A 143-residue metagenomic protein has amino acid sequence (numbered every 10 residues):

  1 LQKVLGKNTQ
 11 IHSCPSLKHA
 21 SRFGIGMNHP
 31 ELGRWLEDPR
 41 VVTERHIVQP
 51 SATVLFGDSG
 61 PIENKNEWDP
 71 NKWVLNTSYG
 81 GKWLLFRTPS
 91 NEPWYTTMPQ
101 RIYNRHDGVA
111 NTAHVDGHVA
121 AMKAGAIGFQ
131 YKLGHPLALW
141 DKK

Functional and structural regions predicted by a protein language model:
L1-K143: Short, well-structured segments within or immediately adjacent to enzyme catalytic domains that line ligand-binding
